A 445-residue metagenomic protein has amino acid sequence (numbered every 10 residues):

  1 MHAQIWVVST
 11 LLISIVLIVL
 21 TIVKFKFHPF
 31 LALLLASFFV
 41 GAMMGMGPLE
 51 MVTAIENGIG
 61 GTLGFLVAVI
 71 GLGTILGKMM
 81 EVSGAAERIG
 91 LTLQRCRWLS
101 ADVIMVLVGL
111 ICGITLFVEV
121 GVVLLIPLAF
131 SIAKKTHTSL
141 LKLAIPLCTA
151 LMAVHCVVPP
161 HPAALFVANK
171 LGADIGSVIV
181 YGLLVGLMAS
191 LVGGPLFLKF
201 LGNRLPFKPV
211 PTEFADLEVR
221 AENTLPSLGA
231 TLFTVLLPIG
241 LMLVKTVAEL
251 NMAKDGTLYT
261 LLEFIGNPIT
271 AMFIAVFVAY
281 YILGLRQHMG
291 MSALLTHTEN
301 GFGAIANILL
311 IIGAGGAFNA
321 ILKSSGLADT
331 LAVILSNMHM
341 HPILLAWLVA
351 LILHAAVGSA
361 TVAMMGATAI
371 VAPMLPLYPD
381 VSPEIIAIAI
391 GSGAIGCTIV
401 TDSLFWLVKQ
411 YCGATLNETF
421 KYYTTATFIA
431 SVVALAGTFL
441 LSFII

Functional and structural regions predicted by a protein language model:
M1-I5, V180-T296: Long, contiguous bundles of hydrophobic transmembrane helices that form the permeation core of multi-pass
H2-L11, T62-G71, F117-G121, L184-L187 (+3 more regions): Structural signature of hydrophobic alpha-helical transmembrane segments
V7-V19, K26-M46, V67-L72, A230-L243 (+2 more regions): Hydrophobic mid-bilayer segments of alpha-helices in multi-pass membrane transport proteins, especially secondary
V8-I13, L31-L34, V67, D102-L107 (+11 more regions): Hydrophobic alpha-helical transmembrane segments
P48-K135, H288-L375: Membrane-embedded alpha-helical segments and adjacent helix-loop junctions characteristic of multi-pass solute
L99-I114, H137-C156, D174-M188, P342-H354 (+1 more regions): Alpha-helical transmembrane segments of multi-pass membrane proteins
S131-I239, F405-L441: Membrane-core helix-loop-helix motifs of multi-pass transport proteins
G186, P342-I445: C-terminal transmembrane helix pair
